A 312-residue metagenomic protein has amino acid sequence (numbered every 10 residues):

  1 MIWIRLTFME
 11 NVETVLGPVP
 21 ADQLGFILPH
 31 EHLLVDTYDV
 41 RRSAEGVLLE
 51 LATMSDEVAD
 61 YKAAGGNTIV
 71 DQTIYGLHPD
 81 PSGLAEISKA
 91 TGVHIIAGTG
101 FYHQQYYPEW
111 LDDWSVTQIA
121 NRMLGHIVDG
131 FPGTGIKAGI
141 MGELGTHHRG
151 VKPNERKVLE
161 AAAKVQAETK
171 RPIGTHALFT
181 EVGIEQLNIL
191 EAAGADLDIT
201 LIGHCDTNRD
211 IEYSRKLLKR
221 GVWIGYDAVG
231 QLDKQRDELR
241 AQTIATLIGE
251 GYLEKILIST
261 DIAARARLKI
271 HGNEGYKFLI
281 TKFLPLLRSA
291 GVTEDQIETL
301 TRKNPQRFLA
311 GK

Functional and structural regions predicted by a protein language model:
F8-V40: Replace "His-x-His-based motif
E10-G17, F278-K312: Mid-to-C-terminal alpha-helical segments outside catalytic/metal-binding sites
L24-P29, L34, S43-H94, T117-I136: Alpha-helical scaffold segments that flank or form the walls of functional sites
H30, I69, Q166, I224 (+3 more regions): Divalent metal-coordination and catalytic microenvironments
V35-L49, E109-W110, R149, R267 (+1 more regions): Acidic/histidine-rich helix-loop elements that form or flank divalent-metal/phosphate-binding sites at the catalytic
E86-K89, H94-P172, W223, A228-D233: Active-site gating/metal-coordination segments in enzymes
A163, A167-T246, I256: Catalytic pocket-lining loop regions of alpha/beta-barrel enzymes, especially the amidohydrolase/enolase/GH5 lineages
D227-A228, Y252-N273: Short acidic/histidine-rich active-site segments
